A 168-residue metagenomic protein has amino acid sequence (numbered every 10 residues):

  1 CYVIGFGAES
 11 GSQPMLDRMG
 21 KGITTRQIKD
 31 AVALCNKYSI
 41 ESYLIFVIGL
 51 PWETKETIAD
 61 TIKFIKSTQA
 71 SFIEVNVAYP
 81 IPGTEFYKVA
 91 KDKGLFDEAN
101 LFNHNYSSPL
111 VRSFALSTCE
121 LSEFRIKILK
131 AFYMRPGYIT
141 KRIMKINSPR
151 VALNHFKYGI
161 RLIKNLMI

Functional and structural regions predicted by a protein language model:
C1-N147: A structural motif corresponding to the C-terminal lobe/cap of the Radical SAM core domain
I143-Y158: Amphipathic alpha-helical surface "interface" segments used for docking/oligomerization or membrane association within
R161-I168: Terminal low-complexity segments of carbohydrate-biosynthetic enzymes
